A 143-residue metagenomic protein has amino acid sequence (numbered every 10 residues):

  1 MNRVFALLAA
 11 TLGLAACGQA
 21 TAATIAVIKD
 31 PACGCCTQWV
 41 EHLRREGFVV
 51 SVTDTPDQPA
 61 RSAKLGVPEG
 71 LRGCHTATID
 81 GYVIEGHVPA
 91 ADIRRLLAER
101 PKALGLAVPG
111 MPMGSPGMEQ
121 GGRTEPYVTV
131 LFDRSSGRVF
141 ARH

Functional and structural regions predicted by a protein language model:
M1-V4: Positively charged n-region of N-terminal signal peptides that target proteins for export
A6-A15: Bacterial N-terminal signal peptides
A15-T21: Bacterial Sec-dependent signal peptides at the C-terminal "C-region" and cleavage site
T21-E46: Local sequence-structure signature of Cys/Sec-based thiol-disulfide redox active-site neighborhoods
T24-I25, F48-V50, D80-V83: Short active-site oxyanion
A32, W39, D54-D57, P89-I93: Stable alpha-helical elements in mature extracytoplasmic
V40-A60: Conserved helix-turn-beta segment immediately C-terminal to the redox Cys motif in thioredoxin-like folds
K64, G70-H143: Thiol/selenol-based redox catalytic cores and closely related redox-interacting motifs
